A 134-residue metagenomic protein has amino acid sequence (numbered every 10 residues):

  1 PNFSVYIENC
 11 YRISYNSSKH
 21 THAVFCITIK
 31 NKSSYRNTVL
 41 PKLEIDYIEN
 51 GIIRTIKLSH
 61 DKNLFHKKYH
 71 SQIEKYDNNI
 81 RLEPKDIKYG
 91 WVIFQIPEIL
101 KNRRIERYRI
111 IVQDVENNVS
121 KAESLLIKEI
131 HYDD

Functional and structural regions predicted by a protein language model:
P1-S18: Low-complexity, acidic Ser/Thr/Pro/Gly-rich terminal tails and inter-domain linkers that flank the onset of structured
E8-I13, Q72-I80, I93-Q95: Short structured motifs
K19-C26, E106-R107: Short, solvent-exposed loop/turn segments enriched in Ser/Thr/Gly
I27-Y35: Asparagine-centered strand-capping/turn motif at beta-strand->loop junctions
K30, D46-I48, Q113-V115: A generic structural motif
S34-L82: The feature marks short-to-medium sequence segments in extracytoplasmic or secretory-pathway proteins
N78-D134: Surface-exposed edge beta-strand/loop patches
